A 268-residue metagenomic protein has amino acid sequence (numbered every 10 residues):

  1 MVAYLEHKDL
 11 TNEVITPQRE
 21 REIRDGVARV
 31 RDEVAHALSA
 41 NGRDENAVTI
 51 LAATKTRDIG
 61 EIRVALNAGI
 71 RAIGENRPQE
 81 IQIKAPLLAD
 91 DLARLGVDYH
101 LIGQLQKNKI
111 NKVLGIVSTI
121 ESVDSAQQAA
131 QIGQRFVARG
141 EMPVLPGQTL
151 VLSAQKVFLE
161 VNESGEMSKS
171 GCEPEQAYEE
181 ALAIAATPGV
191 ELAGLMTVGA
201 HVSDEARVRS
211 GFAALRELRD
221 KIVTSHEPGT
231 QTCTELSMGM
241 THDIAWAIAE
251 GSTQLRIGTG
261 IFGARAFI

Functional and structural regions predicted by a protein language model:
V2-H242, E250, F262-A264: Conserved alpha/beta-domain cores
S252-I268: Gly/Pro- and small hydrophobic-enriched strand-loop and loop-to-helix capping segments that sit at the rims
